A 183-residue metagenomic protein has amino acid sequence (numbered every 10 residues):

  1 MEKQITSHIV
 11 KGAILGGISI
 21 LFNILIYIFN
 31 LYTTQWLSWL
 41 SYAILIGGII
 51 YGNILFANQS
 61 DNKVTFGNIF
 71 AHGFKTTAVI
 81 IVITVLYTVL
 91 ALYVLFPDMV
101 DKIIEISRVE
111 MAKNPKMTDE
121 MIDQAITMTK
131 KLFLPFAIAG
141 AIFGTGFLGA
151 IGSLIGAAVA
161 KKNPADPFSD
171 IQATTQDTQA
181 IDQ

Functional and structural regions predicted by a protein language model:
M1-F56, Q183: Transmembrane alpha-helical insertion/packing segments
M1-K3, P164-Q183: Low-complexity, intrinsically disordered extramembrane tails and loops of integral membrane proteins
T6-I14, A71-I83: Alpha-helical transmembrane segments of multi-pass membrane proteins
I18-I26, L45-I49, I80-T88, L148 (+2 more regions): Alpha-helical transmembrane segments of multipass membrane proteins
L55-I69: Membrane-helix interface/capping segments
Y87-K113: Functional transmembrane-helix hotspots
R108-F133: Short membrane-interface loop/juxtamembrane segments of multi-pass integral membrane proteins
L134-K162: Transmembrane alpha-helical segments in integral membrane proteins
